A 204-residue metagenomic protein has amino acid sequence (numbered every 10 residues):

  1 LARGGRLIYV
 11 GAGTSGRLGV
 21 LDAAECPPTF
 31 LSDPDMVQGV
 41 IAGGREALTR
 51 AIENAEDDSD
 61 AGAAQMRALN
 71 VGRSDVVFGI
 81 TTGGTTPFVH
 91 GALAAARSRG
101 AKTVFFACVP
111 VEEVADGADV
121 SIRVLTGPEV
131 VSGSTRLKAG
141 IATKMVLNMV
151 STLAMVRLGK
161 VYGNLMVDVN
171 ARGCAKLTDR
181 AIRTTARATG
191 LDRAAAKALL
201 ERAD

Functional and structural regions predicted by a protein language model:
L7-M145, A154-L158: Glycine-rich phosphate-binding loops that contact phosphosugars or nucleotide phosphates
N148, T152-A188, R193: Internal, active-site/partner-interface "lid" segment
A196-K197: Small-residue helix-packing motif on alpha-helices
L200: DNA major-groove recognition helix of helix-turn-helix
